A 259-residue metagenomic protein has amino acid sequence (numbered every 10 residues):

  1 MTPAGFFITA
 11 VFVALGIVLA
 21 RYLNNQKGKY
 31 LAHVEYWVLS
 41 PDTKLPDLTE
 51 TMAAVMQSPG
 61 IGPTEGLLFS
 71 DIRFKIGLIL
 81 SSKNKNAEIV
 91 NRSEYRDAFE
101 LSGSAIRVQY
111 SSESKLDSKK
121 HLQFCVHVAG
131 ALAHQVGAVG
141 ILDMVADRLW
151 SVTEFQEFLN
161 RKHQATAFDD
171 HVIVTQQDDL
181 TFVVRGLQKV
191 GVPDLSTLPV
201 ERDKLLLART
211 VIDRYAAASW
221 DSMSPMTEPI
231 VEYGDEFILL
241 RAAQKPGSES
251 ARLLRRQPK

Functional and structural regions predicted by a protein language model:
M1-T9: Feature marks short, highly hydrophobic, charge-poor N-terminal signal-anchor/signal peptide-like helices that anchor
A10-I17: Core hydrophobic alpha-helical membrane-spanning segments
V18-H33: Transmembrane-cytosolic junction motif
A32-S40: Short glycine-/aliphatic-rich beta-strand segments at the starts of folded cytosolic domains
L39-A98: N-terminal low-complexity, intrinsically disordered segments
M56-T64, H127-I141, A217-P225: Structural alpha-beta junctions
F74-H171: Internal, hydrophobic cores of structured domains that mediate oligomerization or house catalytic pockets within large
R96, M144-K259: Aromatic/basic-lined ligand-recognition segments that form π-stacking hydrophobic pockets flanked by Lys/Arg to engage
